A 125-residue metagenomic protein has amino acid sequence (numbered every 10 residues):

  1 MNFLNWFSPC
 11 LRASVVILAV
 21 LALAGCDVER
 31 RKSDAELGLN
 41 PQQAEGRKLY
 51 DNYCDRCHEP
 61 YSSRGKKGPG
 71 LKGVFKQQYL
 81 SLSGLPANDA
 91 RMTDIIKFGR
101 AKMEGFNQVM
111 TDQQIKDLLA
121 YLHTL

Functional and structural regions predicted by a protein language model:
M1, N5-R12: Short, low-complexity, charge-dense intrinsically disordered segments
V15-V20: Classic N-terminal secretory signal peptides
A22-G25: C-terminal motif of bacterial Sec signal peptides marking the signal peptidase cleavage site
D27-L49: Electrostatic cytochrome c docking/interface patches
E29-K32, S63-R64, T124-L125: Inter-heme linker and motif-flanking segments adjacent to c-type heme-binding CXXCH motifs in c-type cytochromes
Q43, R47, E59-T93: Gly/Gly-Pro-rich "capping" loops immediately C-terminal to redox-active cysteine motifs in periplasmic/lumenal
G46-P60, L118-L122: The canonical Cys-X-X-Cys-His
K66-V74, I95-L125: Axial heme c-ligation environment in periplasmic c-type cytochrome domains
